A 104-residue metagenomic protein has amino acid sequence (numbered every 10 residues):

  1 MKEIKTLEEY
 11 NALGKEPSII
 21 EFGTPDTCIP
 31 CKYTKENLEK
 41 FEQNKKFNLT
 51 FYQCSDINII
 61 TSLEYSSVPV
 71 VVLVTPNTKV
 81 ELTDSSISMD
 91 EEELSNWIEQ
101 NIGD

Functional and structural regions predicted by a protein language model:
M1-K5, F51-S55: Short gly/ser/thr-rich secondary-structure transition/capping motifs
K2-F41: Local sequence-structure signature of Cys/Sec-based thiol-disulfide redox active-site neighborhoods
E8, I57-N58, E92: Acidic phosphotransfer microenvironment of two-component signaling modules
Y10-A12, T61-E64: Short amphipathic alpha-helix with an adjacent loop that forms part of the alpha/beta core around
T24-D26, C54-T61: Structural microenvironment flanking redox-active thiols in thiol-disulfide oxidoreductases
K46-F51, E64: Acidic, low-complexity, intrinsically disordered interaction modules
L63-V74: Structural micro-motif
L73-D104: Non-catalytic, surface beta->alpha helical segment in thiol-disulfide oxidoreductase systems
